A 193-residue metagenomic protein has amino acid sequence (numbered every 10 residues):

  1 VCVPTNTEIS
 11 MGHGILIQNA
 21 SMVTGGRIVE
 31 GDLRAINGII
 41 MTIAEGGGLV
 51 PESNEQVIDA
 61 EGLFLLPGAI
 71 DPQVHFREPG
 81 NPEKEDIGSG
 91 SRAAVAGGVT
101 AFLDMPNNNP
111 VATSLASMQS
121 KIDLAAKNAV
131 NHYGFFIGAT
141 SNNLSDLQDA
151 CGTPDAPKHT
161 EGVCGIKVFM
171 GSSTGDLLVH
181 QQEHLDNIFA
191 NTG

Functional and structural regions predicted by a protein language model:
N6-P67: Histidine-rich, glycine-flanked metal-binding segment
G14-I15, E55-V57, L63-F64, T100-L103 (+2 more regions): Structural motif
A20, G38, G62, Q73 (+4 more regions): Divalent metal-coordination and catalytic microenvironments
V23, V29, F76-R77, T140: Short strand->helix junction
G46, N81-E85, L177: Alpha-helical transmembrane segments and their juxtamembrane interfaces
E61-N128: Metal-associated gating/positioning segment near the N- to mid-region
N108-Q119, D123-G193: Histidine/acidic-residue-rich, glycine-tolerant segments that coordinate divalent metal ions
